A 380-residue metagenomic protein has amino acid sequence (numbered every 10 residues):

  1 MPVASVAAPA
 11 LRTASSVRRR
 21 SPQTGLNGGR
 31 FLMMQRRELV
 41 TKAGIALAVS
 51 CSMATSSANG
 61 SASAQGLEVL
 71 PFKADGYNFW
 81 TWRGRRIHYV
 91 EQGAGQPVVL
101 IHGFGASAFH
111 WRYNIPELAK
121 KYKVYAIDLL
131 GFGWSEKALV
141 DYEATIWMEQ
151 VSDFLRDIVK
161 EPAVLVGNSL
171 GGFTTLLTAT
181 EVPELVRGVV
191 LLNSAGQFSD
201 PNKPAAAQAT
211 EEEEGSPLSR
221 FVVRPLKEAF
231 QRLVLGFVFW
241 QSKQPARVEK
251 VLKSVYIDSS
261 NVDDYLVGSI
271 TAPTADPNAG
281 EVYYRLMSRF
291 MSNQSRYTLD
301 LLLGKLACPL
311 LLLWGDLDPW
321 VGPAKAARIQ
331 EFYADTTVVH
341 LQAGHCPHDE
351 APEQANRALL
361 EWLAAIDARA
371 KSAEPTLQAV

Functional and structural regions predicted by a protein language model:
P2-V98, K120-K123, E149, D153-L155 (+3 more regions): Alpha/beta-hydrolase fold catalytic core
L70-R83, V90-Q92, K120-Y122, A126-V166 (+6 more regions): Active-site loop/oxyanion-hole signature of alpha/beta-hydrolase fold enzymes
I101-G103, W314: The conserved beta1-alpha1 loop
G103-Y113, V124: Serine-hydrolase catalytic-loop signature spanning alpha/beta hydrolases and amidase-signature enzymes
G105, L129-G133, G196, G344-P347: Alpha/beta-hydrolase active-site loop signature
A144, E149, L155, T178 (+2 more regions): Flexible "cap/lid" subdomain of the alpha/beta-hydrolase fold that forms the substrate-access gate
A334-V380: Catalytic active-site module of serine/aspartate enzymes centered on a nucleophile-bearing elbow/loop
